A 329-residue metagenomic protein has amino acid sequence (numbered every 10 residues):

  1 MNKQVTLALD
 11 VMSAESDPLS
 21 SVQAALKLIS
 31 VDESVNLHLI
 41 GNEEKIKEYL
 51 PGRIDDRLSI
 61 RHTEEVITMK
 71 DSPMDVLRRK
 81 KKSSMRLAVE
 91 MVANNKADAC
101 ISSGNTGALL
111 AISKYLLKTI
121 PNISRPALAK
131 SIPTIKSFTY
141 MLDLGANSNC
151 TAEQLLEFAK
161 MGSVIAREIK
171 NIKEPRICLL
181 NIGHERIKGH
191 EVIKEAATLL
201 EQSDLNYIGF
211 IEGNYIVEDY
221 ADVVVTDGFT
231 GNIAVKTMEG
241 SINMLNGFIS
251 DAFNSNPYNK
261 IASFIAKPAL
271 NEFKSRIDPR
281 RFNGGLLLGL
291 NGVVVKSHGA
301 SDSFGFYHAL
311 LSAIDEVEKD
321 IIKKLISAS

Functional and structural regions predicted by a protein language model:
M1-K45: N-terminal phosphate-binding or glycine-rich loops at protein starts, especially the Walker A/P-loop of NTPases
D10, I40, R61, S102-G104 (+6 more regions): Short beta-strand segments
S13, D17-L19, N36-H38, E43-E44 (+4 more regions): Glycine-rich phosphate/diphosphate-binding loop of Rossmann-like nucleotide-binding domains
S16-V22, K82-N95, A99-S113, I120 (+7 more regions): Short glycine/serine/threonine-rich phosphate/pyrophosphate-binding segments that cradle anionic phosphate groups
V35, R57-L58, T139, L205: Short, conserved active-site loop motifs that form the nucleotide-linked donor/cofactor pocket
I54-A97: Phosphate/nucleotide-donor binding subsite
M91-L110, K188, I193-L199, S203-F273: Glycine-rich phosphate-binding loop
K114-M141, V223-V224, G228-A328: Glycine-rich phosphate/nucleotide-binding loop
